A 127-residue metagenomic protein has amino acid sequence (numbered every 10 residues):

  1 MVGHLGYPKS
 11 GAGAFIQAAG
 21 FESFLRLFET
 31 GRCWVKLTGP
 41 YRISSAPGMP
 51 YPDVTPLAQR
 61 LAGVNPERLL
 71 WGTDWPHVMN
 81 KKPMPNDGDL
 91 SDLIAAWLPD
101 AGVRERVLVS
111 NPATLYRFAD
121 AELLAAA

Functional and structural regions predicted by a protein language model:
M1-W71, D120-A127: Catalytic pocket-lining loop regions of alpha/beta-barrel enzymes, especially the amidohydrolase/enolase/GH5 lineages
H4, V35, D74, R104 (+1 more regions): Divalent metal-coordination and catalytic microenvironments
Y7-K9, P76, T114: Residue-level detector of flexible, active-site-proximal loop/helix-junction positions within diverse enzyme catalytic
R42, H77-M79: Short, active-site-adjacent cap segments at secondary-structure transitions
Q59-L70, N80-A127: Mid-to-C-terminal alpha-helical segments outside catalytic/metal-binding sites
